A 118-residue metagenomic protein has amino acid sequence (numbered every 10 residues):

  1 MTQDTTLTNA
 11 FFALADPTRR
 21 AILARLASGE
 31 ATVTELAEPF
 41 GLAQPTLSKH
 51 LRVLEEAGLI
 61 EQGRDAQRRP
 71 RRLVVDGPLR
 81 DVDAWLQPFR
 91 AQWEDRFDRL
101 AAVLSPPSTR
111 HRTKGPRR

Functional and structural regions predicted by a protein language model:
M1-T6, R25-Q44, V53-E61, V74-R118: C-terminal regulatory/oligomerization modules of transcriptional regulators
N9: Interfacial catalytic loop of ABC nucleotide-binding domains
F12, A24, S48-R52: Base-recognition residues in the alpha-helical recognition helix of bacterial helix-turn-helix
A13-T18: Short helix-coil-helix linker/hinge
R20-I22: Pre-recognition alpha-helix immediately N-terminal to the DNA-recognition helix within helix-turn-helix or winged-helix
S48, R64-P70: Short, Lys/Arg-rich nucleic-acid/phosphate-binding segment
